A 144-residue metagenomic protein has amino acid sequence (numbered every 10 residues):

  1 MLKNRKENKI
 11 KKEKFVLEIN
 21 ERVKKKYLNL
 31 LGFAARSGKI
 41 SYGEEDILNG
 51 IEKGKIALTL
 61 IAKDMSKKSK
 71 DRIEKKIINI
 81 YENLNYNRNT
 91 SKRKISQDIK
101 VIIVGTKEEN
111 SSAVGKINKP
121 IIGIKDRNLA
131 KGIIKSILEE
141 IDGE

Functional and structural regions predicted by a protein language model:
L2-K55, K67-K75: Ribosome large-subunit tunnel/peptidyl-transferase-proximal elements
G38, L58, D98-I102, K119-I122: Structural motif
A57-K63: Acidic beta-strand-to-loop metal/phosphate-binding motif
D64-K67, L129: Gly/Ser/Thr-rich loops at beta-strand to alpha-helix junctions that form or flank small-molecule/cofactor-binding
S69-N87, E140-I141: A short, gly/pro- and small-residue-rich
N79-I117: Mid-chain, well-packed structural core segment of small domains
I103-E144: Helix-rich interaction surfaces within compact, conserved domain-sized segments that mediate assembly or partner
